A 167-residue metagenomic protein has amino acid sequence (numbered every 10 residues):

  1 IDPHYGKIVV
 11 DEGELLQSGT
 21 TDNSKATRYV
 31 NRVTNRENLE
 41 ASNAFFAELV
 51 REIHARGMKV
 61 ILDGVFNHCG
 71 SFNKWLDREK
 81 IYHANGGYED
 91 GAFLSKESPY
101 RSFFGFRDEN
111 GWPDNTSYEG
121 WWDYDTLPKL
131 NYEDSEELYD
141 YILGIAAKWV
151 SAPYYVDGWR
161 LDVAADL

Functional and structural regions predicted by a protein language model:
I1-P153: Substrate-binding/active-site clefts of carbohydrate-active enzymes
H68, A165-L167: Acidic-and-aromatic substrate-binding clefts and catalytic sites of carbohydrate-active enzymes
